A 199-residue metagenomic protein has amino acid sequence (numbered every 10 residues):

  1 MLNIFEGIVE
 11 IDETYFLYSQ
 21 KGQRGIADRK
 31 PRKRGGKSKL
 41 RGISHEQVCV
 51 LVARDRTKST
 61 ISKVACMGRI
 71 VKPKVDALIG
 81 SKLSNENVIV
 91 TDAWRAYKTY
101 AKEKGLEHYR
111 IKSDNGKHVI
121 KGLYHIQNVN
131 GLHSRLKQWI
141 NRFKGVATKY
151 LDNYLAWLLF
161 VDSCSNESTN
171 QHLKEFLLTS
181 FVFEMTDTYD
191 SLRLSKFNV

Functional and structural regions predicted by a protein language model:
M1-V199: Residue-level recognition of single "structural anchor" positions that define or cap local secondary structure
